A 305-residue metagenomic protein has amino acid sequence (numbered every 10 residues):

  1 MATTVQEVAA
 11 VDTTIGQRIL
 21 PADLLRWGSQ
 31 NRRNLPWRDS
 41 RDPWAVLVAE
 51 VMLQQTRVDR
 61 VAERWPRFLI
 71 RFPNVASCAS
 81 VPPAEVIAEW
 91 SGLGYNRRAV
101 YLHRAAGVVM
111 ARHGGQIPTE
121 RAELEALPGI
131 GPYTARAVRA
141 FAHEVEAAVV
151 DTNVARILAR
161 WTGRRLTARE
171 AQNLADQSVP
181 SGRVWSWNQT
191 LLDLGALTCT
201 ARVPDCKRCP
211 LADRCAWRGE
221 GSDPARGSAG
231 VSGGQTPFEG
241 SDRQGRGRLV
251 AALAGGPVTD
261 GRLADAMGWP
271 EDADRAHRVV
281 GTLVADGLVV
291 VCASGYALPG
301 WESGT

Functional and structural regions predicted by a protein language model:
M1-T13, R32-R33, G230: Short, contiguous pre-domain boundary segments
A22-Q244, A252, P257, A266-A273 (+1 more regions): Catalytic cores of DNA base-excision repair glycosylases
P270-V284: Short amphipathic alpha-helical interaction segments
V284-Y296: A short, conserved structural fragment
S294-G304: Accessory beta->alpha helical hairpin/"wing" motif in late/C-terminal subdomains of nucleic-acid enzymes
